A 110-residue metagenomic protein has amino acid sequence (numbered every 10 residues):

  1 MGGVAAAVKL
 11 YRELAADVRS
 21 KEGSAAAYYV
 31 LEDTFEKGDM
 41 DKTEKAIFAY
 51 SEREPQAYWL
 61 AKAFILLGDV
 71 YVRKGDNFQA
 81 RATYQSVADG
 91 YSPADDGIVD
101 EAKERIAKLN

Functional and structural regions predicted by a protein language model:
M1-N110: Acidic, polar-rich low-complexity tracts and alpha-helical solenoid repeat scaffolds
